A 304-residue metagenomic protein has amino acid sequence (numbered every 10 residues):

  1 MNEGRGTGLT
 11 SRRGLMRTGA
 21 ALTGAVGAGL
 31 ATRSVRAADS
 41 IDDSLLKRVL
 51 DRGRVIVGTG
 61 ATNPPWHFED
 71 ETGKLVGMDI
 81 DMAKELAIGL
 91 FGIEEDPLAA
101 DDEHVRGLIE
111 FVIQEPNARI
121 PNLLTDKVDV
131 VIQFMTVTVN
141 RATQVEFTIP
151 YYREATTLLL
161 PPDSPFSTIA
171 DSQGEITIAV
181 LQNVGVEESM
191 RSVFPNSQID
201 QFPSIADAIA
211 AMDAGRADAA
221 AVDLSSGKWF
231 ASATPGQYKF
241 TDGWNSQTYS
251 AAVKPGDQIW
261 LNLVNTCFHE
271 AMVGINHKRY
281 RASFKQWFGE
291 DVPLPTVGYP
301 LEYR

Functional and structural regions predicted by a protein language model:
M1-S11: N-terminal secretory signal peptides
S11-A21: N-terminal export leaders
R13, K84, I88, D96-S172 (+1 more regions): Acidic, polar ligand-binding/catalytic clefts
A38-S40, D81, E85-G89, D163-F166 (+4 more regions): Extended ligand-binding regions for polar small-molecule ligands
G53-M78: Short glycine-rich His-centered loop
A61, Y152-D163, L224-H269, E290-R304: Periplasmic-binding protein-like
A118, I132-Q144, S189-S192, A206 (+1 more regions): A ligand-binding cleft/hinge motif common to bilobed small-molecule-binding domains
G185-F202, Y238-F240, F268-R304: Ligand-binding clefts/hinges and TM-proximal coupling segments of bilobed small-molecule sensing domains
